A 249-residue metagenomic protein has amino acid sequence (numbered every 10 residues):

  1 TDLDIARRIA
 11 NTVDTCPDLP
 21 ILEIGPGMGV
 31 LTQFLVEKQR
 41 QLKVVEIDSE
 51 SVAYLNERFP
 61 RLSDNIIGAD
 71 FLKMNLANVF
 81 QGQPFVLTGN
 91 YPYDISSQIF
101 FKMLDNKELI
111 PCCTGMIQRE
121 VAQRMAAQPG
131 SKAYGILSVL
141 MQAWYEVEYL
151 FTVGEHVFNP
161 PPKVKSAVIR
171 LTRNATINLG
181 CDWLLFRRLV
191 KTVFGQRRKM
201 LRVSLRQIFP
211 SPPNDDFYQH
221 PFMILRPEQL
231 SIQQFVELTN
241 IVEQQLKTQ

Functional and structural regions predicted by a protein language model:
T1-R188, P212, Q234-E237, I241 (+1 more regions): Catalytic cores of RNA-modifying enzymes
R173, V190-Q249: C-terminal lobe and adjacent flexible extensions of AdoMet/dcAdoMet transferase-like proteins
